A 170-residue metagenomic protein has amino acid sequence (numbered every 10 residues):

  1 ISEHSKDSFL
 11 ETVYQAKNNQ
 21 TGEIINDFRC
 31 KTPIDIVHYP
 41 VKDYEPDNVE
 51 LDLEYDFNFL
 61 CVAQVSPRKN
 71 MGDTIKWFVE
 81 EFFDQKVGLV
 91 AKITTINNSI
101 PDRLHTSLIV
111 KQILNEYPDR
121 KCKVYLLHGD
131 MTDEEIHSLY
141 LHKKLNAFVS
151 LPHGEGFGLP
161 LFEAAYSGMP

Functional and structural regions predicted by a protein language model:
I1-P46: Donor nucleotide-sugar binding/catalytic pocket of nucleotide-sugar-dependent glycosyltransferases
K6-F9, N97-T106: Short, charged/polar "capping" segments at the starts of alpha-helices and the immediately preceding loops
H38, G88-T95, Y125-H128: Short beta-strand segments
D52-K69, I75-V79, L89-V90: Conserved donor-binding/catalytic core segment of Leloir-type glycosyltransferases
P101-L141, N146-A147: Nucleotide-activated donor-binding/catalytic signature segment of Leloir-type glycosyltransferases, i.e., the conserved
K143-L145, E163-M169: Conserved donor-binding/catalytic loop of nucleotide-activated donor transferases
H153: Aromatic "clamp/platform" in nucleotide-sugar-dependent glycosyltransferases that forms part of the donor/acceptor
G158-L161: Short glycine/serine-rich donor-binding loops of glycosyltransferases
